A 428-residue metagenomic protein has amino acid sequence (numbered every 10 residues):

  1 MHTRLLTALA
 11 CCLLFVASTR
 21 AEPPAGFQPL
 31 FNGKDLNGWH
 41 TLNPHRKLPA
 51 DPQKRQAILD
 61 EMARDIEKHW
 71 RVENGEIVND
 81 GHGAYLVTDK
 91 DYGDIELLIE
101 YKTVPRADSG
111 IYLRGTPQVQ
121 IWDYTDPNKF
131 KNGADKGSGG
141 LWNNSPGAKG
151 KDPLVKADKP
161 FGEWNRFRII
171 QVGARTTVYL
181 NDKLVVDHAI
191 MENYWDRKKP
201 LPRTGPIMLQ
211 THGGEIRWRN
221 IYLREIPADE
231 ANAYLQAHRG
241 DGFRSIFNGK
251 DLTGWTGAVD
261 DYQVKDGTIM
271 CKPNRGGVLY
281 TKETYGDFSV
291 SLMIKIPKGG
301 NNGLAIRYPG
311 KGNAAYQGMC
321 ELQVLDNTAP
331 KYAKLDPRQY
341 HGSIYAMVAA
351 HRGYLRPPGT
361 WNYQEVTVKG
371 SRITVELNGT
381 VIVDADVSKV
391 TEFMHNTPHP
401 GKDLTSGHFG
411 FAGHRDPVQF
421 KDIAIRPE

Functional and structural regions predicted by a protein language model:
M1-L5: Positively charged n-region of N-terminal signal peptides that target proteins for export
T7-V16: Bacterial N-terminal signal peptides
A21-E428: Carbohydrate-interacting regions of secretory-pathway proteins
